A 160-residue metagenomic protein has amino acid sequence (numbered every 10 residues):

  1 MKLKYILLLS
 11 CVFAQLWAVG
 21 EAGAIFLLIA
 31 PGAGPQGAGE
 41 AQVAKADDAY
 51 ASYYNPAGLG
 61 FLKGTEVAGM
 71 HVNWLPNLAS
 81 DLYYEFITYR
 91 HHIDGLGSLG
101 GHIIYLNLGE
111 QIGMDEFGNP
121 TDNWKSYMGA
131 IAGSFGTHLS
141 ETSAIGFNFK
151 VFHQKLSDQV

Functional and structural regions predicted by a protein language model:
L3-A14: Sec-dependent N-terminal signal peptides
V19-V160: Subset of outer-membrane beta-barrel
